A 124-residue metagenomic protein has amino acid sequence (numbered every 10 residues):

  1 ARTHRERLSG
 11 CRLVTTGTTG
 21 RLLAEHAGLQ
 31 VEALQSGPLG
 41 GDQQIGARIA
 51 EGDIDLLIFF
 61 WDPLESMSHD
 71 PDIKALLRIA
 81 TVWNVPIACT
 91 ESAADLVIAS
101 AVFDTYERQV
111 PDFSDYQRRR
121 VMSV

Functional and structural regions predicted by a protein language model:
R5-L13, W83-V85: Short active-site oxyanion
G10-T19, L23: Short internal beta-strands
R12, G28-G40, R108-P111: Short hydrophobic/aromatic-enriched beta-strand-loop microsegments
L13-T16, A33-Q35, F59, I87-E91: General beta-strand structural signal in soluble alpha/beta enzymes
T18, Q35-D42, P63: Short, acidic/turn-prone active-site loops that include or flank metal/cofactor- and phosphate-binding residues
D42-V82: Mid-chain, well-packed structural core segment of small domains
I73-D104: Ser/Thr/Gly-rich flexible loops in soluble cytosolic domains mediating phosphotransfer, phosphorylation
S92-V124: Short, glycine-/small-residue-rich phosphate/pyrophosphate-handling segment
